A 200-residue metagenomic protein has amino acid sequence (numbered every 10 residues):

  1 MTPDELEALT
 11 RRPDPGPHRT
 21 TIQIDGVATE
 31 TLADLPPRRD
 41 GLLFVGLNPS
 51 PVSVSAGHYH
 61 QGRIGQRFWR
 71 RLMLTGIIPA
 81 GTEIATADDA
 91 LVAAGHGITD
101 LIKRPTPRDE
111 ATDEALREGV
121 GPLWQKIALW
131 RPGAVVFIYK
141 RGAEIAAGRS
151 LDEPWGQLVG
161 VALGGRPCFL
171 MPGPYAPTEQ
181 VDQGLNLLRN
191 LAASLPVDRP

Functional and structural regions predicted by a protein language model:
M1-R39, I64, R108-W124, R149-P200: C-terminal capping/extension of enzyme domains
E30-P37, G81-V92, K126: Short amphipathic alpha-helices and their capping/turn segments at secondary-structure boundaries
D40, P51-S55: Short N-terminal binding/cap micro-motifs at the start of the first secondary-structure element
G41-L42, A134: Structural motif
F44-L47: N-terminal nucleotide-binding beta1-loop-alpha1 segment
S50-V52, P105-T106, P177-T178: Short, acidic Gly/Pro/Ser/Thr-rich loop/turn segments
V54-A115: Short, surface-exposed acidic-centric catalytic microdomains
A93-R149: Internal catalytic-core helix/loop-beta-alpha segment that presents or stabilizes conserved functional determinants
